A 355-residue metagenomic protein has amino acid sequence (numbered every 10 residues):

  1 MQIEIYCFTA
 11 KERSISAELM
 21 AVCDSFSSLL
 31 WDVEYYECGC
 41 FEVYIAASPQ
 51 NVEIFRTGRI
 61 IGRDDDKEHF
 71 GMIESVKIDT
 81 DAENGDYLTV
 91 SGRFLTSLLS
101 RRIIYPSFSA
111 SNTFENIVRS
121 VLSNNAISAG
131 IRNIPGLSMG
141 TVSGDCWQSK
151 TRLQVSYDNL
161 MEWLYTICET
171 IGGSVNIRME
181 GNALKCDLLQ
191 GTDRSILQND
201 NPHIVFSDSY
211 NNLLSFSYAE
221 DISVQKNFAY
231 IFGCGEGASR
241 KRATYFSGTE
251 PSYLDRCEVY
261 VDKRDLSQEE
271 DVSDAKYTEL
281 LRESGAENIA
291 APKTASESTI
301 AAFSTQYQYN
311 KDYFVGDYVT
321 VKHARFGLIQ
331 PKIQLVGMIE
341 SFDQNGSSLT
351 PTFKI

Functional and structural regions predicted by a protein language model:
M1-D24: Polar/acidic, low-complexity leader/linker segments enriched in S/T/G and N/D
I3-I5, T57-D66, G316-A324: Short conserved beta-strand and strand-loop elements enriched in small hydrophobics with frequent Asp/Gly
D24-N51, G173-S174, D208-I355: An acidic/polar, Gly/Ser/Thr-rich interaction patch typically located in mid-to-C-terminal regions of proteins
E34-Y36, V43, G92, S107-S138 (+4 more regions): Amphipathic, non-transmembrane alpha-helical segments in extracytoplasmic/periplasmic proteins
G39, H69, D86-L88, N182-C186 (+3 more regions): Envelope-exposed proteins and targeting segments
S48-M139: Surface-exposed cap/loop segments at beta↔alpha junctions
D66, S107-E115, L153-M161, I222-V224 (+4 more regions): Solvent-exposed, acidic/flexible segments
K77-L99, L137-Q225: Short beta-strand-centered interaction patches in the first periplasmic/extracellular domains of large envelope
